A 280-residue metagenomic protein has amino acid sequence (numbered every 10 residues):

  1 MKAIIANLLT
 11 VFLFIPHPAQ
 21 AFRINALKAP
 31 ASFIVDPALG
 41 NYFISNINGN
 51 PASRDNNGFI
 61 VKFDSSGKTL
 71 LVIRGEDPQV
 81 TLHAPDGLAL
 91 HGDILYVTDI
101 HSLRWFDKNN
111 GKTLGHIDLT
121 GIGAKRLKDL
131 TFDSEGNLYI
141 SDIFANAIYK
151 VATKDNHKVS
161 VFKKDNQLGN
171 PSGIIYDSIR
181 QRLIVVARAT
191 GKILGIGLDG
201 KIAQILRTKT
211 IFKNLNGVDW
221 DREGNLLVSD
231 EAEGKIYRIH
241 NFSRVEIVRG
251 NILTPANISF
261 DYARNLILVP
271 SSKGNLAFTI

Functional and structural regions predicted by a protein language model:
A6-F14: Bacterial N-terminal signal peptides
Q20-I24, K68-Q79, K112-T120, H157-D165 (+2 more regions): A short beta-strand motif characteristic of beta-propeller blades
L27-L39, I47-N50, D77-I94, G121-L138 (+6 more regions): Beta-rich, blade/repeat-based domains predominating in secreted/periplasmic proteins but also intracellular
I44-N56: Short, conserved, GDST-rich strand-edge loop motifs in beta-rich repeat architectures
G58-I100: Mid-chain, structured segments of secreted extracytoplasmic proteins
G58-V61, S102-R104, A147-K150, K192-L194 (+2 more regions): A short loop-to-beta-strand structural motif that recurs across blades of beta-propeller domains
F63-G67, D107-K112, A152-N156, G197-K201 (+1 more regions): Short loop/turn segments that connect beta-strands within beta-propeller blades
T98-V151: Hydrophobic alpha-helical segments and helix pairs
